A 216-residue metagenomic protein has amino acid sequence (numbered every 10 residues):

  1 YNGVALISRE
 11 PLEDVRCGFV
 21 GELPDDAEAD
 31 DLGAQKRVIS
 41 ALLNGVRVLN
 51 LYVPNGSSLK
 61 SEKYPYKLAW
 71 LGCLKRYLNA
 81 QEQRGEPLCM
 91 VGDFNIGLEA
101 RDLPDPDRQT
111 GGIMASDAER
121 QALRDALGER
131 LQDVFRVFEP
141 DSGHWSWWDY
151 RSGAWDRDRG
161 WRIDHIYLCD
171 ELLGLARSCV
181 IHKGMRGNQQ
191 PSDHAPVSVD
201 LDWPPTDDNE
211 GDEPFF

Functional and structural regions predicted by a protein language model:
Y1-S58: Structured beta-strand-rich core segments of catalytic domains in phosphoester-bond hydrolases
E10, R84-G85, G128-R130: Structured helix-beta-strand junction loops
V15-G18, E99-F216: Metal-dependent phosphoester-hydrolase catalytic domains
D26-E28, P65-L68, G111-G112: Short, flexible loop segments at the rims of nucleotide/cofactor-binding pockets, characterized by
D30-D31, I39-S40, A80, L123-R124 (+1 more regions): Short secondary-structure boundary/capping segments
R47-Y64, D105-E119: Active-site-proximal loop/helix segment associated with metal-binding centers of metalloenzymes
V48, L74-A100, V134, Y167 (+2 more regions): Active-site beta-strand/loop signature of hydrolases that rely on acidic residues for catalysis
S61-Y77: Binuclear metal-dependent hydrolase catalytic cores centered on His/Asp/Glu-rich metal-binding motifs
